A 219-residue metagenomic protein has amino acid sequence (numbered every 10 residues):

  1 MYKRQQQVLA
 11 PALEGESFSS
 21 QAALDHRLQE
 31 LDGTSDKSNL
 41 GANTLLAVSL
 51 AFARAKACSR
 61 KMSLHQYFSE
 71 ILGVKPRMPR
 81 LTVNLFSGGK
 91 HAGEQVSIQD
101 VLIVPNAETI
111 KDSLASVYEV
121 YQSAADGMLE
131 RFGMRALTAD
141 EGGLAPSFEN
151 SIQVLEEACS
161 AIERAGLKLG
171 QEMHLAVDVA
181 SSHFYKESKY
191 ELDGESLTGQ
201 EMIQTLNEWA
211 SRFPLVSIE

Functional and structural regions predicted by a protein language model:
M1-Q5: Conserved small/polar residues in nucleotide/adenosyl-binding loops
Q6-L40, T44: Anion-binding (especially nucleotide phosphate/pyrophosphate-binding) glycine-rich loop and adjoining beta-alpha core
V8, A12, N43-S59, A165: Stable alpha-helical structural segments in soluble proteins, enriched in small hydrophobic residues
A22-H26, L64-N84, E172-A176, S217-E219: Beta-strand segments within the central parallel beta-sheet cores of soluble alpha/beta enzyme folds
A22-K37, L72-L81, S123-G133, L167: Short, hydrophobic/aliphatic alpha-helical segments
G33-L50, R80-E94, T138-A139: Glycine/serine-rich anion-binding loops at beta->alpha junctions that coordinate negatively charged ligand groups
S38-N39, N43-L46, S63, V154 (+1 more regions): Acidic/polar, glycine-anchored loop/turn motif associated with catalytic or activation segments that engage anionic
H91-E219: Metal-dependent enolase-superfamily TIM-barrel catalytic cores that perform enediolate-based chemistry
